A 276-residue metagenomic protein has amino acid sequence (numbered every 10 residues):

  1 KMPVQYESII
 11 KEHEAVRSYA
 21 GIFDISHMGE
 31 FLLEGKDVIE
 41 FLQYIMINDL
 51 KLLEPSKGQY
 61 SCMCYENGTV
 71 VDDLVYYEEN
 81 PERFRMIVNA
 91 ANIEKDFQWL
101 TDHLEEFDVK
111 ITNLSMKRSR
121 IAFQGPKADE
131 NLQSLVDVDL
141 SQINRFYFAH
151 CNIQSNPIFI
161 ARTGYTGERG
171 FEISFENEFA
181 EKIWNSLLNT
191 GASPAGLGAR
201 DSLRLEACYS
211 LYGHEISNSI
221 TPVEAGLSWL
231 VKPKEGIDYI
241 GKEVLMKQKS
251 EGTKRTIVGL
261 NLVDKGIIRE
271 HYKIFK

Functional and structural regions predicted by a protein language model:
K1-S61, T69-V71, G198: Acidic, proline/glycine-enriched N-terminal capping motif
K1-V4, I10, E79-K276: Conserved, structured C-terminal
E12-V16, N67-V70, L74, E106 (+1 more regions): Membrane-targeting and insertion segments and their boundary/processing signals
L32-I47, V71-E79, A122-Q133, L188: Charged, low-complexity, helix/coiled-coil-prone segments
E34, C64-E66, V263, F275: A generic structural motif
D49-H103: Well-ordered mid-protein domain cores that form the structural environment of catalytic cofactors
